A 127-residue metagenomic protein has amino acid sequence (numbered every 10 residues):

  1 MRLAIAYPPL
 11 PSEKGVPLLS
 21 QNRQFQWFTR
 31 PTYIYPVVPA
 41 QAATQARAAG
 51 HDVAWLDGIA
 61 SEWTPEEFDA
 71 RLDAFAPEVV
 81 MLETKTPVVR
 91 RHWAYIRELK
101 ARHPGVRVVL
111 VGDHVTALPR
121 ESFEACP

Functional and structural regions predicted by a protein language model:
M1-P31: Short glycine-rich His-centered loop
V38-P127: Glycine-rich beta-alpha loop elements in corrinoid/cobalamin-binding modules across cobalamin-dependent enzymes
